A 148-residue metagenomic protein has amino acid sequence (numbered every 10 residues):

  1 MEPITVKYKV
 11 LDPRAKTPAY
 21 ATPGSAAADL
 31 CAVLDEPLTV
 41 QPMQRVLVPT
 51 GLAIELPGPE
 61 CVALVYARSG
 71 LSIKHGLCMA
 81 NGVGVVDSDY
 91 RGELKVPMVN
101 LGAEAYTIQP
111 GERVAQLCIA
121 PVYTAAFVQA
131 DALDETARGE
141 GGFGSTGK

Functional and structural regions predicted by a protein language model:
M1-K148: DUTPase catalytic domain/fold
